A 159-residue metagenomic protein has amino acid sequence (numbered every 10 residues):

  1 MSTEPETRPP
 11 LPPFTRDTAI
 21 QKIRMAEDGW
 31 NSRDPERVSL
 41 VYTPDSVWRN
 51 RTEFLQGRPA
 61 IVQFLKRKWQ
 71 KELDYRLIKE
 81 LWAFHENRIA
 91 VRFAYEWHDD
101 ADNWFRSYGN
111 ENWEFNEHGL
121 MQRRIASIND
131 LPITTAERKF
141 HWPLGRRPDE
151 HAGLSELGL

Functional and structural regions predicted by a protein language model:
M1-P44, L154-L159: Short, low-complexity N-terminal intrinsically disordered segments enriched in polar/charged residues
S2-F14, Q63-L159: A beta-strand edge to alpha-helix "cap/lid" segment located at domain peripheries
D28-N31, T43, V47, K66-D74: Short helix-capping and hinge/turn segments at secondary-structure transitions, especially at repeat and domain
V47-W69: Short solvent-exposed beta->alpha transition segments
